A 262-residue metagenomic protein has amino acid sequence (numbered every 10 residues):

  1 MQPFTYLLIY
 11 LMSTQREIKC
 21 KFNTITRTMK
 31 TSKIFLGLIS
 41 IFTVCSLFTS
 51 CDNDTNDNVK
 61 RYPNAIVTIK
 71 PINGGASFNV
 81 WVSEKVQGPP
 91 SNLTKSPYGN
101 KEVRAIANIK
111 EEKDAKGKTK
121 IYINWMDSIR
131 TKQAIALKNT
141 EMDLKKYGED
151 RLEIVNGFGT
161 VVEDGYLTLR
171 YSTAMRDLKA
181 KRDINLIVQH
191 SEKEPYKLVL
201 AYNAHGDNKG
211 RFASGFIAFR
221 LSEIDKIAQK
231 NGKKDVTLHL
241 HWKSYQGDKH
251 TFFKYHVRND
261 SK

Functional and structural regions predicted by a protein language model:
P3-I18, T24-T26, K60-K262: First exposed extracellular module after export/assembly in secreted or surface-exposed proteins
I25-L38: Bacterial N-terminal signal peptides that target proteins for export
S40-T43: Conserved "right-hand" nucleotidyltransferase catalytic core of DNA-directed polymerases
S46-S50: C-terminal motif of bacterial Sec signal peptides marking the signal peptidase cleavage site
D52-T55: Bacterial signal peptide processing site
